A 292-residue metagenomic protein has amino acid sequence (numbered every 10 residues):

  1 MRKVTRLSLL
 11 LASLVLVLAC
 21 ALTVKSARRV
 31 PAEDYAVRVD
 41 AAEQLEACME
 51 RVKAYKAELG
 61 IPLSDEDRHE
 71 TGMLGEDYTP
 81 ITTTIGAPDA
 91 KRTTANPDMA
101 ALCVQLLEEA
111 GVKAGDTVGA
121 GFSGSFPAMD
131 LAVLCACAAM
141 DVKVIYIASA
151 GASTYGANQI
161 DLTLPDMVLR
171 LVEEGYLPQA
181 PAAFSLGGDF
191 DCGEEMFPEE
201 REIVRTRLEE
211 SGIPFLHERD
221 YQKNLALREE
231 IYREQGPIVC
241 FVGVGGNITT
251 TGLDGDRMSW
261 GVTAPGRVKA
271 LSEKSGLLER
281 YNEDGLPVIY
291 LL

Functional and structural regions predicted by a protein language model:
S8-K25: Hydrophobic membrane-insertion alpha-helices, especially the h-region of bacterial N-terminal signal peptides
V24-R28, E279: Protein-protein interaction modules outside structured cores
A27-A42: Ser/Thr/Pro/Gly-rich low-complexity linker/stalk segments immediately outside membranes or between
D40-N96: N-terminal, Lys/Arg-enriched amphipathic/low-complexity engagement segments that precede the first folded domain
D98, Q105-A110, A114-T163: Membrane-embedded segments
D161-F241: A substrate-binding/cap region within the structured catalytic cores of diverse enzymes
Q235-R257: Glycine-rich phosphate-binding loop
N247, D254-L292: C-terminal functional extensions of proteins
